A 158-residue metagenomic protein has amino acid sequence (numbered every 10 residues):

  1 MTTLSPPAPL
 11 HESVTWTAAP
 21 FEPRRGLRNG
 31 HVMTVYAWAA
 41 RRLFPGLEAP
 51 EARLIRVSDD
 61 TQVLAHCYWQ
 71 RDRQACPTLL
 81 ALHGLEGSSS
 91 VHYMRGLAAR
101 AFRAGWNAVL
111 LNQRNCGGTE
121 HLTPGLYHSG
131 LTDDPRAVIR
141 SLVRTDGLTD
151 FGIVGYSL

Functional and structural regions predicted by a protein language model:
M1-R41: N-terminal presequences and immediately downstream first alpha-helices
V32-R73: N-terminal cap/lid segment of alpha/beta-hydrolase-fold proteins
V57-T61, S90, H128-T132: Phosphate/oxyanion-binding active-site loops and adjacent basic polyanion-contact surfaces
C76-G84: Short beta-strand element of the alpha/beta-hydrolase
H83, G155-S157: Conserved alpha/beta-hydrolase "nucleophile elbow" surrounding the catalytic nucleophile
G87-S90, A98-L122: Conserved alpha/beta-hydrolase
R114-G152: Catalytic nucleophile-loop/oxyanion-hole region of alpha/beta-hydrolase and closely related hydrolase-like folds
